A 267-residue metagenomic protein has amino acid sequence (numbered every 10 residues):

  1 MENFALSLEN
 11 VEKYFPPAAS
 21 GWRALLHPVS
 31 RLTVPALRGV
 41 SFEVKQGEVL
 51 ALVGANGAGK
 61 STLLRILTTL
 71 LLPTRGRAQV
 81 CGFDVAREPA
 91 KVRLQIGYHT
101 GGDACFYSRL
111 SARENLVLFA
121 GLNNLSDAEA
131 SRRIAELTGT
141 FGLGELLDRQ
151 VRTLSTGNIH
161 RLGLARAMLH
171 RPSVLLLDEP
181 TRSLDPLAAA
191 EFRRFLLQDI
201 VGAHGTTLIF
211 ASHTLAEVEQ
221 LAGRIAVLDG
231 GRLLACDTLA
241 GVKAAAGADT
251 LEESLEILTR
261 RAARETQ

Functional and structural regions predicted by a protein language model:
W22, V117, G121, A128-L146: Conserved ABC ATPase "signature" region
Q150-L154: Conserved ABC ATPase signature
R171: Conserved catalytic motifs of ABC-family nucleotide-binding domains
L175-E179: Catalytic Walker B motif of ABC-type/P-loop ATPase nucleotide-binding domains
A189-H204: Helical segment within the ABC ATPase nucleotide-binding domain
C236-D237: ABC ATPase "signature
